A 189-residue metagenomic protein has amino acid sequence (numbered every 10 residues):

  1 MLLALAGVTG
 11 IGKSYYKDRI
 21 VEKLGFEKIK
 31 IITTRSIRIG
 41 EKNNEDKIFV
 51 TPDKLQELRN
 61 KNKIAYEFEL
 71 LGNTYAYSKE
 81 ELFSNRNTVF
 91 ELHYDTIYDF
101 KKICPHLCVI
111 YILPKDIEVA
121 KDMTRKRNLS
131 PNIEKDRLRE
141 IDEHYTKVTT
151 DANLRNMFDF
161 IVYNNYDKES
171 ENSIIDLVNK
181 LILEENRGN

Functional and structural regions predicted by a protein language model:
L5: Hydrophobic anchor at the beta1->P-loop junction of P-loop NTPases
V8: P-loop (Walker A) phosphate-binding loop of NTP-binding proteins
K13-S14: Walker A/P-loop
E22-K30: Post-Walker A helix-loop "phosphate-sensing" segment adjacent to the P-loop in P-loop NTPases
T33-T88, Y94: ATP-dependent small-molecule kinase phosphotransfer cores that center on conserved nucleotide phosphate-binding segments
V89-H93, K102-R127, Y163: Conserved phosphate-donor/acceptor-positioning beta-strand/loop module used by diverse small-molecule
L129-V178, G188-N189: Small-molecule kinase domains that catalyze NTP-dependent phosphoryl transfer to phosphate-bearing small molecules
